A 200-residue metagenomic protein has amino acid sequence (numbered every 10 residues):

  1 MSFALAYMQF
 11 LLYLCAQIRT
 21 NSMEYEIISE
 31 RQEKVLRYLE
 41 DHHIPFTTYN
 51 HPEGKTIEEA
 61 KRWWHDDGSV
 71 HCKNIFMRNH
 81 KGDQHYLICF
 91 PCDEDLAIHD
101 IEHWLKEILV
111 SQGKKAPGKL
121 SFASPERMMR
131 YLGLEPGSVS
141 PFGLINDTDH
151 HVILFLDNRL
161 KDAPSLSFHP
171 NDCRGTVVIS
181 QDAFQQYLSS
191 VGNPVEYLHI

Functional and structural regions predicted by a protein language model:
F10, L14, I18-I200: Extended, low-hydrophobicity, polar/charged segments
